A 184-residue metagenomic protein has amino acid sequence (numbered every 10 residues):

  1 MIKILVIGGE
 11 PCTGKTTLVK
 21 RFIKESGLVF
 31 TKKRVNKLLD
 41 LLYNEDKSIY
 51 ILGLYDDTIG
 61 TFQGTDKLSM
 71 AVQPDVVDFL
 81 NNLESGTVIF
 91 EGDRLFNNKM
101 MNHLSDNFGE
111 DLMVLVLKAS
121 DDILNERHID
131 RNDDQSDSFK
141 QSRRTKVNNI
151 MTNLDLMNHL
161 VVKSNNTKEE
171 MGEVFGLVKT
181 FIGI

Functional and structural regions predicted by a protein language model:
M1-L5: Pre-Walker A (Motif I) flank of P-loop NTPase domains
G9-E10: P-loop (Walker A) phosphate-binding loop of NTP-binding proteins
T13: ATP-binding Walker
T16-V29: A conserved segment at the C-terminal end of the G1
G27-E45: Switch I (effector-binding) loop of TRAFAC-class P-loop GTPase G-domains
D40-R94: Conserved nucleotide-sensing/catalytic segment adjacent to the nucleotide-binding pocket in NTP-handling enzymes
E91-G92, N107-H128: Conserved phosphate-donor/acceptor-positioning beta-strand/loop module used by diverse small-molecule
T152-I184: NTP-dependent small-molecule kinase module
